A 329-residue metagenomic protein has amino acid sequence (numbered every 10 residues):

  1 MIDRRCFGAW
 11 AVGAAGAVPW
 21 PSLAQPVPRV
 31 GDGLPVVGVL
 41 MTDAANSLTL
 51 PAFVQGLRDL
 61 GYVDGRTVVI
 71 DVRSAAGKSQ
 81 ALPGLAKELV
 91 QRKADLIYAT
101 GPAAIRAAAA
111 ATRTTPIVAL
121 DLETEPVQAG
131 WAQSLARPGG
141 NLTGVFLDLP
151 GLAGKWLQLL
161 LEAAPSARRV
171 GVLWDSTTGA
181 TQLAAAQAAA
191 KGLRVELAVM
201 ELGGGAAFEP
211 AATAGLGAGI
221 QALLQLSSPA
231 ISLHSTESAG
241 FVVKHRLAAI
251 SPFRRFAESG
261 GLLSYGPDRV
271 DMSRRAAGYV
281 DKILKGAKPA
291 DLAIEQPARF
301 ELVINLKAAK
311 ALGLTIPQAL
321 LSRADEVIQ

Functional and structural regions predicted by a protein language model:
M1-Q329: Short hydrophobic alpha-helices and adjacent helix-cap/hinge residues
